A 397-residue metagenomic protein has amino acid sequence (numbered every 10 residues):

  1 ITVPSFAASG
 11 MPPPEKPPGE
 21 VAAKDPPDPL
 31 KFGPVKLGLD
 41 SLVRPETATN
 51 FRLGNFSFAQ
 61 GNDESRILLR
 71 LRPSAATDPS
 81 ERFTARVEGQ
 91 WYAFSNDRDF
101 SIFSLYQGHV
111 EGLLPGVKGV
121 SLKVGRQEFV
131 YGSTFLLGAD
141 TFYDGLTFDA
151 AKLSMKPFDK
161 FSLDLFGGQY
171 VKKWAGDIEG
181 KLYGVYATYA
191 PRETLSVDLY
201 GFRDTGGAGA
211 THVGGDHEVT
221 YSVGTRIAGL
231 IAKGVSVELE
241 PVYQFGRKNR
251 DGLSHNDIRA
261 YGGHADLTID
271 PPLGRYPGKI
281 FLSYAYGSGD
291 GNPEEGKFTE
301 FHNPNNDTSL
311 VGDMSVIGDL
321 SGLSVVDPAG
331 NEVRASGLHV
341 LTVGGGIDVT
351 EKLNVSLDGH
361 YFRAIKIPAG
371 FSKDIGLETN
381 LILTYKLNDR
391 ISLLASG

Functional and structural regions predicted by a protein language model:
I1-E64, S74, D78-R82, G274-I280 (+1 more regions): N-terminal periplasmic/intermembrane-space "pro-region" immediately following the signal or transit peptide
G33, Y106, T147-D149: Envelope-exposed proteins and targeting segments
V43, G89-W91, E128, P241 (+2 more regions): A mature extracytoplasmic/lumenal domain signature
T49-L69, T77-L122, F129-F142, A210-H212 (+3 more regions): Surface-exposed loop and membrane-interface regions of Gram-negative outer-membrane beta-barrel proteins
R82, G116-L122, D140-E294, H339-V343 (+4 more regions): Signature for the C-terminal beta-barrel architecture of outer-membrane proteins
E295-A335: Flexible glycine-rich, low-complexity coil/linker segments exposed to the extracellular/periplasmic environment
I317-V333, V340, S356-F371, E378: Radical SAM enzyme core and accessory elements
R334, D348-E351: Beta-stranded membrane pore/translocator domains
